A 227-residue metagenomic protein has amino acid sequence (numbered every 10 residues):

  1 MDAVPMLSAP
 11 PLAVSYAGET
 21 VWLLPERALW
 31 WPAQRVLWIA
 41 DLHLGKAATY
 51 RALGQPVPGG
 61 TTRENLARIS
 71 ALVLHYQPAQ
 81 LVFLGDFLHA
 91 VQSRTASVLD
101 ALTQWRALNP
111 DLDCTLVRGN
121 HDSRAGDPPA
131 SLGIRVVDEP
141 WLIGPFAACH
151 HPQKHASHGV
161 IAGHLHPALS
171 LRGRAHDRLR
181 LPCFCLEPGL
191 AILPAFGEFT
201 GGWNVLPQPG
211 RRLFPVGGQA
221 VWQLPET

Functional and structural regions predicted by a protein language model:
M1-L84, H89-T227: Extended recognition/assembly regions associated with phosphoester-bond processing machinery
